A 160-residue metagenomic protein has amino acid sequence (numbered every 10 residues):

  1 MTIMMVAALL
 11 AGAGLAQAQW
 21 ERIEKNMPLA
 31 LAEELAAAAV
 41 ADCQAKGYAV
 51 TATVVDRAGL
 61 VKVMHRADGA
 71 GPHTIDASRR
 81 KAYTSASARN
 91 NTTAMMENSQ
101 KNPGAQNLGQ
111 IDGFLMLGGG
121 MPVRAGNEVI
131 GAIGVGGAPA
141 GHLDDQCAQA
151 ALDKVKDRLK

Functional and structural regions predicted by a protein language model:
M1-T2, I23: Long, non-catalytic terminal segments
T2-A13: Bacterial N-terminal signal peptides
Q17-K160: Flexible, solvent-exposed loop/hinge segments and secondary-structure transition points
